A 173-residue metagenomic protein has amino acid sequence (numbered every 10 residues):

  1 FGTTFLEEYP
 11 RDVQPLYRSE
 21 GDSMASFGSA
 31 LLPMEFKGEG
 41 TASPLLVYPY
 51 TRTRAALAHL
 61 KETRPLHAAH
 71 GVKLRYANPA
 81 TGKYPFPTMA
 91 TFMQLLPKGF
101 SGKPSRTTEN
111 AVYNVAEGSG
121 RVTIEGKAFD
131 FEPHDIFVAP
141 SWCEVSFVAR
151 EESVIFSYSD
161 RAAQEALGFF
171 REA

Functional and structural regions predicted by a protein language model:
F1, I124, D130-E151, I155-R161: Conserved metal-binding segment of the jelly-roll/cupin
F1-R11, Y113, E151-E172: A short hydrophobic beta-strand segment most commonly corresponding to one strand of the jelly-roll/cupin
Y9-T88, F92, R171-A173: A short, N-terminal "cap"/entry segment at the start of jelly-roll beta-barrel domains of the cupin/DSBH fold
T81-A90, P97-V112: A short beta-loop-beta micro-motif enriched in histidine and acidic residues
K83, K98, V145-S146, A163-E165: Flexible loop/turn segments at secondary-structure boundaries
T91-L95, V112, A128, I136-V138: Conserved hydrophobic/aromatic beta-strand scaffold that supports enzyme active sites
S101-P133, C143: A short beta-strand-loop-beta hairpin characteristic of the jelly-roll/cupin
